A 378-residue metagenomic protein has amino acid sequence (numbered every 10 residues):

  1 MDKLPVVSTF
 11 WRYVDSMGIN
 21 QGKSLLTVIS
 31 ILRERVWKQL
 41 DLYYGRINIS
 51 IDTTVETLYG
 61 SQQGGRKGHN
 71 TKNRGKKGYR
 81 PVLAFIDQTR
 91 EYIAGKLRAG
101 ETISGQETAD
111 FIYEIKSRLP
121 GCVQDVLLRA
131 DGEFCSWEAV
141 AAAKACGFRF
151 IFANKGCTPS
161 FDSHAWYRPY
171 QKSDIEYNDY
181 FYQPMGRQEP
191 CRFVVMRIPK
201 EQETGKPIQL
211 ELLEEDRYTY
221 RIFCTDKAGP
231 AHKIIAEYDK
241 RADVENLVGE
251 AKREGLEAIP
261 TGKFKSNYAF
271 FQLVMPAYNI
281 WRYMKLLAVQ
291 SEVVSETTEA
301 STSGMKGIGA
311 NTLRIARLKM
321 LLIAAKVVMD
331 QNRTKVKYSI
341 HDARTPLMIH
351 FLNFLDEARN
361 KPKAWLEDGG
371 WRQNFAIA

Functional and structural regions predicted by a protein language model:
M1-D2, V6, F10, G45-E56 (+7 more regions): Short, conserved catalytic/metal-binding motifs centered on acidic residues
K3, V7-L83: Active-site-proximal, Lys/Arg-enriched surface segment that forms a nucleic-acid-binding/basic interface patch
Y59-G65, I93-L97, E107, W137-A143 (+1 more regions): Short acidic, glycine/serine/threonine-rich loops at helix termini
T71-G121: Electropositive, glycine- and tryptophan-enriched low-complexity nucleic-acid-binding patches
T102-P159: Domain-level cores of phosphate- or acyl-group-handling catalytic modules
R149-G255, I259, H350-A378: An anionic, glycine-rich sequence signature occurring as long contiguous blocks
I234-I235, R241-T298, S303: C-terminal catalytic subdomain
W281-A378: A short, flexible helix-boundary coil/loop motif
